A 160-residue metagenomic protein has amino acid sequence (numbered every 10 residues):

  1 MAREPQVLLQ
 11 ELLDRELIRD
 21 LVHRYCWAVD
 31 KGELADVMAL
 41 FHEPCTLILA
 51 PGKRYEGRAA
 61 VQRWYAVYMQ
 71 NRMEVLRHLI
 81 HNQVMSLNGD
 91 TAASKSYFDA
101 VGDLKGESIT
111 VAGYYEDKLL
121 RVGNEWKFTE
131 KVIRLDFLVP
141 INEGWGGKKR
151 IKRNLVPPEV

Functional and structural regions predicted by a protein language model:
M1-K31, A35-A39, E43: Short, low-complexity N-terminal intrinsically disordered segments enriched in polar/charged residues
A2-Q6, Q70-V160: A beta-strand edge to alpha-helix "cap/lid" segment located at domain peripheries
L8, L12, Y55, G106: Charge-dense, low-complexity intrinsically disordered segments
D14, I18, G57, V111: Hydrophobic (often cysteine-bearing) scaffold residues that line and stabilize catalytic clefts of nucleotide/cofactor
L34-A100: A solvent-exposed, acidic/Ser-Thr-rich amphipathic alpha-helical stretch
